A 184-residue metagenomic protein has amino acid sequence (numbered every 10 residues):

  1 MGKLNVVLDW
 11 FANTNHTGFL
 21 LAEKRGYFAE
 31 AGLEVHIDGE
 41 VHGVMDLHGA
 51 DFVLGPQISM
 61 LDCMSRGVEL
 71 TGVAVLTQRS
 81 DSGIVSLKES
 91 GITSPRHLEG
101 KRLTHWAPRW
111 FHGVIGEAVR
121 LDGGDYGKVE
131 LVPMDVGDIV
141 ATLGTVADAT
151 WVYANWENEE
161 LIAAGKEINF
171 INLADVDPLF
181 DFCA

Functional and structural regions predicted by a protein language model:
G2-D125, E130-V136, L143-G144, D148 (+2 more regions): Short, glycine-/small- and polar/acidic-enriched structural segments that line small-molecule recognition paths
D138-I139, T145-A184: Pocket-lining segment of extracytoplasmic ligand-binding domains
